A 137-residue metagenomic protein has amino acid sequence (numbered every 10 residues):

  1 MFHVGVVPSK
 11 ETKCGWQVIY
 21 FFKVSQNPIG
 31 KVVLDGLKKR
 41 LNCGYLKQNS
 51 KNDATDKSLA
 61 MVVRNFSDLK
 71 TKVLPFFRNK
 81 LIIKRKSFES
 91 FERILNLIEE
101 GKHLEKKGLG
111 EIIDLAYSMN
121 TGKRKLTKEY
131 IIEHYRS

Functional and structural regions predicted by a protein language model:
M1-S137: Internal intein/HINT superfamily modules and their associated LAGLIDADG
